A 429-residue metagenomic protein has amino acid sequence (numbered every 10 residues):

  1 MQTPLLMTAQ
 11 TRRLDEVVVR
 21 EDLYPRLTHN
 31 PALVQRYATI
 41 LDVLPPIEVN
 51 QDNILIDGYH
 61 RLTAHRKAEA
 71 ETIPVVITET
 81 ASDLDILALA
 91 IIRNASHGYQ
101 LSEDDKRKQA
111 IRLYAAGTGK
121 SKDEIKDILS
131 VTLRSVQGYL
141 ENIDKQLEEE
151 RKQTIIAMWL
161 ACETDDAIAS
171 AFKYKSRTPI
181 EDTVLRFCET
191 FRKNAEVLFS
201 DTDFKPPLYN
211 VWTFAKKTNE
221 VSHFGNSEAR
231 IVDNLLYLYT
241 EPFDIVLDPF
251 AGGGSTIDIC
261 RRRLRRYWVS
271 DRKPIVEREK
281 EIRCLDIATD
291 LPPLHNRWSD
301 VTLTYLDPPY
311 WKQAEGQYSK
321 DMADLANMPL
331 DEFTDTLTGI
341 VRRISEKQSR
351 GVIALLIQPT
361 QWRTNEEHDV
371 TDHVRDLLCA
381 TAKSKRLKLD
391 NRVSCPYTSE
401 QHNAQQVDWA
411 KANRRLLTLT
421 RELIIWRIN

Functional and structural regions predicted by a protein language model:
M1-T78, D203, N210, K217 (+1 more regions): Short, charged/polar connector segments at secondary-structure boundaries
T11-E21, L87-I91, V211-A215, Q313-M322: Short, basic/glycine-rich phosphate-binding loops at helix/coil junctions that contact nucleotide phosphates
E21-A32, A38, T63-L160: Amphipathic, charge-rich alpha-helical segments that serve as recognition/docking helices
H29, V43-L44, E48-N50, I54-L84 (+9 more regions): Catalytic phosphate/metal-binding cores of nucleic-acid and nucleotide-processing enzymes, i.e., regions that mediate
N50-D52, T78, Y139, Q358-T360 (+1 more regions): Short loop/turn motifs enriched for small/polar and acidic residues
Q51, E149, T420: Exposed loop/turn and edge beta-strand positions of beta-sandwich/beta-sheet ligand-binding modules
D57, S102-E103, L147-E148, F224 (+2 more regions): Residue-level marker of regulatory loop/turn positions in helix-turn-helix DNA-binding domains and in histidine
K152-Y174, T178-N429: Class I S-adenosyl-L-methionine-dependent methyltransferase catalytic core
